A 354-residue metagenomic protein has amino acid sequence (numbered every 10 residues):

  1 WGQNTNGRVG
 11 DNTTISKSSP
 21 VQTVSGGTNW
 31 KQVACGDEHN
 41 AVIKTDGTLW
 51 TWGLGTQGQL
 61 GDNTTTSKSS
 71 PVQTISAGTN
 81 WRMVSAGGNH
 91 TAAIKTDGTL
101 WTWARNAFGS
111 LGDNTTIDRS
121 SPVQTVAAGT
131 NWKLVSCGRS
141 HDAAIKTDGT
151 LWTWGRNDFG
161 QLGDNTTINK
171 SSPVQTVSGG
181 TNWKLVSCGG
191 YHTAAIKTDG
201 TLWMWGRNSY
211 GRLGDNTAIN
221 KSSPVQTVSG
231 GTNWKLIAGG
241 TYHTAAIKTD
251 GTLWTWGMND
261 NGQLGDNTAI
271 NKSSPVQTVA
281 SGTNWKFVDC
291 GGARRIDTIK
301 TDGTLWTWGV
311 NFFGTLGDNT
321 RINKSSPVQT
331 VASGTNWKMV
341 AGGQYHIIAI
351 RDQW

Functional and structural regions predicted by a protein language model:
G2-S18, G53-S69, A104-S120, G155-S171 (+3 more regions): Short glycine/serine- and acidic-residue-enriched loop/turn motifs that recur at repeat junctions
T5, S16-S19, S25-G26, A34 (+16 more regions): Ser/Thr/Pro-rich low-complexity tandem-repeat tracts
C35-D37, T45, A86-G87, T96 (+9 more regions): Residue-level detector of Asp-centered blade-edge/turn motifs that repeat once per structural unit in beta-propeller
H39-V42, T51, S70, H90-A93 (+12 more regions): Conserved core positions of repeat-based scaffolds
K44, K95, K146, N157 (+6 more regions): Acidic surface patches and DE-rich sequence motifs
K338-W354: Blade-level signature of beta-propeller repeat domains, shared across WD40, Kelch, NHL, RCC1 and BNR/Asp-box propellers
